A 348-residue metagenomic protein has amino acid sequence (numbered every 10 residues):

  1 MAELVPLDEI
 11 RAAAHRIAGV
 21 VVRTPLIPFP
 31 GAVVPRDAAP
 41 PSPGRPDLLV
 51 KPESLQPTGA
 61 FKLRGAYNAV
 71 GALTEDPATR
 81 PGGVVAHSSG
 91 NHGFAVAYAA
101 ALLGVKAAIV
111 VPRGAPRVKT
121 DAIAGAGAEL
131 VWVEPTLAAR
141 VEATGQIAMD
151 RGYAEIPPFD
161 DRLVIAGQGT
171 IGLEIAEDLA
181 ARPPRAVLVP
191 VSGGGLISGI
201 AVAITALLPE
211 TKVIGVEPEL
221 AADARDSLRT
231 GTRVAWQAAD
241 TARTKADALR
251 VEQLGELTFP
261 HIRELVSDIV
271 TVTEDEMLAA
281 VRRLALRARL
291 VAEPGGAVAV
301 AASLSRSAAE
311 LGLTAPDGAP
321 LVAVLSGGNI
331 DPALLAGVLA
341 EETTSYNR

Functional and structural regions predicted by a protein language model:
M1-R348: PLP-dependent amino-acid enzyme catalytic core
